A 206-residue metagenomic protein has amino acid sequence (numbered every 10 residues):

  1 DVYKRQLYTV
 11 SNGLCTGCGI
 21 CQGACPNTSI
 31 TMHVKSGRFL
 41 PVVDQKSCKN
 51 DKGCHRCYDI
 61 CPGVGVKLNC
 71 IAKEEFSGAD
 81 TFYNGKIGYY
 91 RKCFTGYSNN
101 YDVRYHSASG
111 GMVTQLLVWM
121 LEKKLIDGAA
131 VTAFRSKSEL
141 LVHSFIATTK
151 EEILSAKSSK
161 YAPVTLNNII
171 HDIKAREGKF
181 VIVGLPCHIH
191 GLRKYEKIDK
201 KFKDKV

Functional and structural regions predicted by a protein language model:
D1-Y3: Short, small-residue-biased leader/transition segments that mark boundaries at the very start of proteins
R5, V34-V42: Ferredoxin-type iron-sulfur electron-transfer modules in oxidoreductases and energy-metabolism complexes
L7-T28, V42-V64, S107-A108, C187: Cysteine-centered iron-sulfur cluster-binding motifs in ferredoxin-type domains/subunits of redox enzymes
T28-V34, C61-F76: Iron-sulfur (Fe-S) cluster-binding segments and ferredoxin-like electron-carrier domains, especially [2Fe-2S]
V34-S36, N50-C54, I87, S109-V113: Generic structural signal for well-ordered secondary structure
K35, K46, V64, T132-F134: Acidic/polar N-terminal loop/beta-strand segments that form early-domain functional surfaces
C70-V206: Iron-sulfur-associated redox domains of electron-transfer enzymes in respiratory and anaerobic energy metabolism
